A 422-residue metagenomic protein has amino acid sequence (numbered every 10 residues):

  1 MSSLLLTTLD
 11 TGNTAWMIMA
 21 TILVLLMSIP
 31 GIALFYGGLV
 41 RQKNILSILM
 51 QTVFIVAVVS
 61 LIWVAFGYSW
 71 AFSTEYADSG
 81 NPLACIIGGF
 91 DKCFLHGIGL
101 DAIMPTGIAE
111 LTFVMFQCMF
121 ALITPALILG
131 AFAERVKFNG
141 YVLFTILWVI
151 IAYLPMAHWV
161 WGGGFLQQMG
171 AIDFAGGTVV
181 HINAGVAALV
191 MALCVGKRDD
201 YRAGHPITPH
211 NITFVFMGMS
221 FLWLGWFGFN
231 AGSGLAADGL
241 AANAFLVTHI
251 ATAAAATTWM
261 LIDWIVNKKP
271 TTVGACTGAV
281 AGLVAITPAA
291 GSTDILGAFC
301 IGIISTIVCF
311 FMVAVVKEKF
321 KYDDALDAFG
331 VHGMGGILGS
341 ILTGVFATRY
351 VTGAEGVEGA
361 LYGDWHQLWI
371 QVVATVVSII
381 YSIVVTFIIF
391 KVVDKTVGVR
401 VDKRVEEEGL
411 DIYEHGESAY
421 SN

Functional and structural regions predicted by a protein language model:
S2-N422: Glycine- and aromatic-enriched membrane alpha-helices
